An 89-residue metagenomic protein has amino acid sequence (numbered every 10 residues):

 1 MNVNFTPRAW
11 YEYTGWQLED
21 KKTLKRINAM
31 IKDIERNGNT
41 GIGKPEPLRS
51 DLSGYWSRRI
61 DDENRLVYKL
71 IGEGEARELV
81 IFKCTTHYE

Functional and structural regions predicted by a protein language model:
N2, Y11, G15-L24, R58-R65 (+1 more regions): Enriched for short, Lys/Arg-rich terminal
F5-T6: PIN/NYN-family metal-dependent endoribonuclease catalytic core
L24-K32: PIN-domain endoribonuclease scaffold, especially VapC-family toxins
A29, R49-L52, Y68-I71: Short alpha-helical linear motifs
I31, N37, T85-E89: A short, hydrophobic secondary-structure junction motif
K32-R58: A short, surface-exposed loop/turn module that caps and links secondary-structure elements
